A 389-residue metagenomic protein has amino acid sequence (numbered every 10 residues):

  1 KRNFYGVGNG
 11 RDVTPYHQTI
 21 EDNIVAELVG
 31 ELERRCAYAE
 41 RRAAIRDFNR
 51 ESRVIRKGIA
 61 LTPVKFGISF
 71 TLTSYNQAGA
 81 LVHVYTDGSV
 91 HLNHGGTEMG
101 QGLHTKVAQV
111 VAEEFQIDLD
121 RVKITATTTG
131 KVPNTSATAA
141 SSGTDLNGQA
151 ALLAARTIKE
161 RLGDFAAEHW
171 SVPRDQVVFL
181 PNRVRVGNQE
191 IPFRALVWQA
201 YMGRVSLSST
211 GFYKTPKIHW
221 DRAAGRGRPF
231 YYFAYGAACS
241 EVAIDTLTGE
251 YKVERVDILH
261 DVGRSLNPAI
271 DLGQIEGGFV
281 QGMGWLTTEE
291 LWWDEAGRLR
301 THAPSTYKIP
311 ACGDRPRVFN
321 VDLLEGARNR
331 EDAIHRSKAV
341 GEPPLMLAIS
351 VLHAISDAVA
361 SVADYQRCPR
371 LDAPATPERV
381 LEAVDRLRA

Functional and structural regions predicted by a protein language model:
K1-V64, I68, Q109-A389: C-terminal catalytic domains of large/alpha subunits in multi-subunit enzymes
A60-S89, H94-Q101, Y232: Conserved beta-alpha junction segments in alpha/beta enzyme cores
H104-T105: Conserved strand-to-helix beginnings and helix N-cap segments that scaffold or border functional pockets
